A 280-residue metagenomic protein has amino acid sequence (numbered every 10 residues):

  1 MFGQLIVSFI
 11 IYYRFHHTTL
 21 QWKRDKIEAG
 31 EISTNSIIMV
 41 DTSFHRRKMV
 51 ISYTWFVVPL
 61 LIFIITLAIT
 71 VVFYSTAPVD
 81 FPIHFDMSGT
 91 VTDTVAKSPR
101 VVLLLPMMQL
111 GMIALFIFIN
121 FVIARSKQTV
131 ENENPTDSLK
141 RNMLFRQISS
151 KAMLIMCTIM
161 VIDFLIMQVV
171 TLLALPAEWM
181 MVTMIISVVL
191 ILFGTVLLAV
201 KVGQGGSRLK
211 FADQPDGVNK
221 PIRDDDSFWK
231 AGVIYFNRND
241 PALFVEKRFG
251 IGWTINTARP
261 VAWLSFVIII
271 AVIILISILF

Functional and structural regions predicted by a protein language model:
M1-F2, D93-K97, L103, P176-L190: Hydrophobic alpha-helical transmembrane segments
M1-T34, M39-V40, K48, W55-L60 (+3 more regions): Transmembrane-helix bundle segments that line or gate the permeation/cavity pathway in multi-pass membrane proteins
F2-I11, L110-L115, V182-V202: Alpha-helical membrane-embedded segments
H16-H17, D25-S43, G203-N256: Membrane-proximal soluble regions of multi-pass membrane proteins
F56-I65, T257-F280: Final/C-terminal transmembrane alpha-helix of multipass membrane proteins
L67-A77, N120-A124, I166-A174, I269-F280: Juxtamembrane "helix exit" motif at the C-terminal ends of alpha-helical transmembrane segments in multi-pass membrane
V71-V101, L243-V245, G252-I255: Active-site and channel-lining beta-strand-loop segments that bind or position nucleotide-derived/phosphorylated
V91-L110, I148-A152: Interfacial helix-start motif at the membrane-water boundary
